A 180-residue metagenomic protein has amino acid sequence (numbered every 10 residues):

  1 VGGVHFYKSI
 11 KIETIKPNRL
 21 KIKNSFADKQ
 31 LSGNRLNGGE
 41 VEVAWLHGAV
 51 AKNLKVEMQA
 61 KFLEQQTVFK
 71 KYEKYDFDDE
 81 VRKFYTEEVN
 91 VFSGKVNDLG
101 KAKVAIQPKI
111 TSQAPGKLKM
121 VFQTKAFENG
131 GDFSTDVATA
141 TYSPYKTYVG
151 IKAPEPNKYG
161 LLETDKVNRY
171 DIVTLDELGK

Functional and structural regions predicted by a protein language model:
V1-K180: A structural signal for beta-strand and strand-to-loop patches characteristic of beta-rich domains
